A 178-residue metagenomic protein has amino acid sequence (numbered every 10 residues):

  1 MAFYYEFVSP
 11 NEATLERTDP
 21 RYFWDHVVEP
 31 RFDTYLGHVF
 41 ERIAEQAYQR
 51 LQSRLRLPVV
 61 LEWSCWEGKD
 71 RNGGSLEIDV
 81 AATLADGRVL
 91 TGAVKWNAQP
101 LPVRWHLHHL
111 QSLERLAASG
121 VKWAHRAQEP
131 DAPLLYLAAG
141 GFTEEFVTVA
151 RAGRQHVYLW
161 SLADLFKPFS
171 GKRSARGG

Functional and structural regions predicted by a protein language model:
M1, W96-Q99, G140-T143: Conserved nucleotide-binding/hydrolysis micro-motifs of P-loop NTPases
M1-I78: Accessory nucleic acid-recognition modules appended to NTPase machines
Y5, Q49-S53, A85-D86, W96-P100 (+2 more regions): Hydrophobic alpha-helix feature that most strongly marks membrane-spanning transmembrane helices and their immediate
T34, H38, R42, Q46 (+3 more regions): Short, well-ordered alpha-helical segments
Y48, I78-A98, P102, L107-L113 (+1 more regions): Conserved catalytic cores of phosphodiester-cleaving nucleases, focusing on short active-site segments
P58, A124-D131: Short helix-terminating capping/connector loops at secondary-structure junctions
R104-R126, A139, E145-V149: Short, charged, amphipathic alpha-helix that recurs within catalytic cores of restriction-modification and other
Q128-G178: Domain-level recognition of nuclease-like catalytic cores that cleave nucleotide substrates
